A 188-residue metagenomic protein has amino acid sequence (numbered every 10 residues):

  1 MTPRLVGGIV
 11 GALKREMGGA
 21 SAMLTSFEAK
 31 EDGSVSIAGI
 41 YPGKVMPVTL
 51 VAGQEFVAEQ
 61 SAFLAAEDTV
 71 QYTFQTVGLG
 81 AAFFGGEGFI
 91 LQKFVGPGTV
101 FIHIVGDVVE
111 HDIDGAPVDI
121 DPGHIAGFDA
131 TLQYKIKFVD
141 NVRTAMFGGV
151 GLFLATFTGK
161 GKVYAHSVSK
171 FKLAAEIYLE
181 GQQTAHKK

Functional and structural regions predicted by a protein language model:
M1-K188: Phosphate/adenylate-binding glycine loop and adjacent helical scaffold
